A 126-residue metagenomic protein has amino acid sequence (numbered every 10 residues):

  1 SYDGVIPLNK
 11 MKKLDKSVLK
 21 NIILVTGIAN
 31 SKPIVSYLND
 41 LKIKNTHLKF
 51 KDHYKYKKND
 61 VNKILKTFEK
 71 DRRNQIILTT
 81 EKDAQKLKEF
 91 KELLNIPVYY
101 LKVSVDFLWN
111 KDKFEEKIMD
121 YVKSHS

Functional and structural regions predicted by a protein language model:
S1-N74: C-terminal accessory "lid"/substrate-recognition subdomains
M11-K16, K70-R73, K111-S126: Short, Lys/Arg-enriched, disordered terminal segments
L24-G27, T79, Y100: Structural beta-sheet core signal
N30, D83-A84: Alpha-helix capping/helix-boundary segments
L38-N39, L87-N95, K117: Short, aromatic/basic amphipathic alpha-helical patches
N45-H47, I77, V98-Y100: Conserved beta-strand scaffold positions in the cores of enzyme catalytic domains, especially in NTP/NDP-utilizing
K51-Y54, L94-S124: Short, flexible loop segments at boundaries between secondary-structure elements
Q75-K82: Acidic beta-strand-to-loop metal/phosphate-binding motif
